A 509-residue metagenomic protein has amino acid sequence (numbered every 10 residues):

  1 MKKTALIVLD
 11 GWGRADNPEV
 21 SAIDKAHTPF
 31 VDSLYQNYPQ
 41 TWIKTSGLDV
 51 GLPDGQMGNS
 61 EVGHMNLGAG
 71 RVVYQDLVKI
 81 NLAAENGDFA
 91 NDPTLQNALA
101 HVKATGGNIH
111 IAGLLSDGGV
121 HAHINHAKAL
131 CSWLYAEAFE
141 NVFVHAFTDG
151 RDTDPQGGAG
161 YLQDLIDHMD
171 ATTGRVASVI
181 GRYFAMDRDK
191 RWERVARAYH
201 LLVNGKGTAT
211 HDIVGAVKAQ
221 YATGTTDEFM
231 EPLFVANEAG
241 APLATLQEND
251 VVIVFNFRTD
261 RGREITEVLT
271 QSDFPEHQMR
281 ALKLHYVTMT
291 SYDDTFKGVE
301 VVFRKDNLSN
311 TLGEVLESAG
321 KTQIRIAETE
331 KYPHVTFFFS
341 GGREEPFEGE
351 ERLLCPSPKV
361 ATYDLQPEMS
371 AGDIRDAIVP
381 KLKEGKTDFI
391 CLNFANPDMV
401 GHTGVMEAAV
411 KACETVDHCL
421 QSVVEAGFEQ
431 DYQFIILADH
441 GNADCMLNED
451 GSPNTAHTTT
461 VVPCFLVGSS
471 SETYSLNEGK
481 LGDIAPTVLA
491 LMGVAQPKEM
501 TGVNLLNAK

Functional and structural regions predicted by a protein language model:
M1-K509: Feature captures the catalytic ectodomains and active-site-proximal regions of enzymes that hydrolyze or transfer
